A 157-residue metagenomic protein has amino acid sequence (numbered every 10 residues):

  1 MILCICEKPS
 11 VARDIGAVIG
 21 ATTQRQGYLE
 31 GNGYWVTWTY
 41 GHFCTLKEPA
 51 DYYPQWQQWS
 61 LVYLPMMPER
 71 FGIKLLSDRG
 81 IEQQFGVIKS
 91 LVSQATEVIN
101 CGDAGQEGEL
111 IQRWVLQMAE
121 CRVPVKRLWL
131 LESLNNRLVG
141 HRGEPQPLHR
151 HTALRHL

Functional and structural regions predicted by a protein language model:
M1-L157: Intrinsically disordered, low-complexity regulatory segments
